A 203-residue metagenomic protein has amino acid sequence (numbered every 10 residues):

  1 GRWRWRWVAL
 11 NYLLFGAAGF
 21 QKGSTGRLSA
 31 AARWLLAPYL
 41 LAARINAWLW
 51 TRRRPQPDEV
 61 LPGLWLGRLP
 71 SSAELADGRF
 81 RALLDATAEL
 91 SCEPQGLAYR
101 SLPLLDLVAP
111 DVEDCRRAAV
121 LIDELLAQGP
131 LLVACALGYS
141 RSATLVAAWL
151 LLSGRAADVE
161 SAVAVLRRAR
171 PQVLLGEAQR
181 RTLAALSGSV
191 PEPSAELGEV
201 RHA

Functional and structural regions predicted by a protein language model:
G1-T51: N-terminal membrane-anchoring alpha-helices
F20, S71, S142: Short, electropositive, low-hydrophobicity segments enriched in small/polar residues
R44-V133, W149-L186: Cysteine-based protein phosphatase catalytic domain of the PTP/DSP
L132-L145: Cytochrome P450 heme-iron axial ligand motif
L197-A203: Long, low-complexity, intrinsically disordered segments
